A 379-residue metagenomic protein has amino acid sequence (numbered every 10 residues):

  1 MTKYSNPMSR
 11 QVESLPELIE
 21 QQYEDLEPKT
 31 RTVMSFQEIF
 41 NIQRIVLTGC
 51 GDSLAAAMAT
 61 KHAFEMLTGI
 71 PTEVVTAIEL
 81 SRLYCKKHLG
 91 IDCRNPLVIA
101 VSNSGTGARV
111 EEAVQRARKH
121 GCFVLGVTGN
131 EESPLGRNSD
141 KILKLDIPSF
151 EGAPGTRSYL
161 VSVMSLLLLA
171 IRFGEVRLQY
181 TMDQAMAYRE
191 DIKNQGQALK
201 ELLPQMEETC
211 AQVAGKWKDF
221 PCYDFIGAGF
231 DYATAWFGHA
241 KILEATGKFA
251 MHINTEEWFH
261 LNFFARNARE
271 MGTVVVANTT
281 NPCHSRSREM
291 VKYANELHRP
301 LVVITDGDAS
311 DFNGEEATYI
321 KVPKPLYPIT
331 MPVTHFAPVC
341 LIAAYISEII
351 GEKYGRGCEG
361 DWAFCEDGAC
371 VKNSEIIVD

Functional and structural regions predicted by a protein language model:
T2-R10, Q21, S139, Y180 (+3 more regions): Phosphate-moiety recognition in structured ligand-binding domains
Y4, R10-Q43, K141-L143, S149-G272 (+1 more regions): Active-site phosphate/pyrophosphate-binding segments
V12, F64, I99, I242 (+1 more regions): Terminal peptide-recognition signature
I39-I192, A265, R269-P325: Glycine-rich phosphate-binding loops that contact phosphosugars or nucleotide phosphates
T48, G227-F230, T330, T334: Alpha-helical transmembrane segments of integral membrane proteins, emphasizing hydrophobic/aromatic residues
A56, T60, V161-L166, T234 (+2 more regions): Catalytic-loop motifs flanking and including active-site residues across diverse enzymes
